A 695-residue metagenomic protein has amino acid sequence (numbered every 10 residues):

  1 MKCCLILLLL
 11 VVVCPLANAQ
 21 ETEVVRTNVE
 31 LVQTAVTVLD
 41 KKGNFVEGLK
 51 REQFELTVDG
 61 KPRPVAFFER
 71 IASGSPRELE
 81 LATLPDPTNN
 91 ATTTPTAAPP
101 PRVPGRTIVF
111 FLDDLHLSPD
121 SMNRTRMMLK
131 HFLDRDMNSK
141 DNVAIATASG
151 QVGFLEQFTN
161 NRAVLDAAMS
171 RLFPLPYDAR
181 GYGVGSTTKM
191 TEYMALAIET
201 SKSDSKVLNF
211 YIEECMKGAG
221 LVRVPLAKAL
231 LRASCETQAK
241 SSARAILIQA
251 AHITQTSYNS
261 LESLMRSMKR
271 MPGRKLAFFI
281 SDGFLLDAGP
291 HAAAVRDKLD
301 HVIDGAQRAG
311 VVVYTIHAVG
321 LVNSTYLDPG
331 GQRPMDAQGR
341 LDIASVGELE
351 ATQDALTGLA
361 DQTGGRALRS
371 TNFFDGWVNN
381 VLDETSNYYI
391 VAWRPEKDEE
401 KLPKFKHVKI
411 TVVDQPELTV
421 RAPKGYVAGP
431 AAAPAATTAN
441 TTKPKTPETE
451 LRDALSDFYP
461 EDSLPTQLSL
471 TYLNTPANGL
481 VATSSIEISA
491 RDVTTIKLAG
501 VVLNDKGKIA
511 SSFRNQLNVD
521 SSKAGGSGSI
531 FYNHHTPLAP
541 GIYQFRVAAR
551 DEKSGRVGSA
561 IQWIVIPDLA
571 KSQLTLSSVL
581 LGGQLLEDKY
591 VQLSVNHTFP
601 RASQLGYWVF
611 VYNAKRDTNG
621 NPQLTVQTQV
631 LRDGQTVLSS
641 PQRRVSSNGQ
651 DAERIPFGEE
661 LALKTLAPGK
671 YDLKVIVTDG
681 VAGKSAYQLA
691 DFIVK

Functional and structural regions predicted by a protein language model:
M1-L5, K695: Positively charged n-region of N-terminal signal peptides that target proteins for export
C4-P15: Bacterial N-terminal signal peptides
N18-K695: Scaffold/interface architecture of coatomer-like assemblies
